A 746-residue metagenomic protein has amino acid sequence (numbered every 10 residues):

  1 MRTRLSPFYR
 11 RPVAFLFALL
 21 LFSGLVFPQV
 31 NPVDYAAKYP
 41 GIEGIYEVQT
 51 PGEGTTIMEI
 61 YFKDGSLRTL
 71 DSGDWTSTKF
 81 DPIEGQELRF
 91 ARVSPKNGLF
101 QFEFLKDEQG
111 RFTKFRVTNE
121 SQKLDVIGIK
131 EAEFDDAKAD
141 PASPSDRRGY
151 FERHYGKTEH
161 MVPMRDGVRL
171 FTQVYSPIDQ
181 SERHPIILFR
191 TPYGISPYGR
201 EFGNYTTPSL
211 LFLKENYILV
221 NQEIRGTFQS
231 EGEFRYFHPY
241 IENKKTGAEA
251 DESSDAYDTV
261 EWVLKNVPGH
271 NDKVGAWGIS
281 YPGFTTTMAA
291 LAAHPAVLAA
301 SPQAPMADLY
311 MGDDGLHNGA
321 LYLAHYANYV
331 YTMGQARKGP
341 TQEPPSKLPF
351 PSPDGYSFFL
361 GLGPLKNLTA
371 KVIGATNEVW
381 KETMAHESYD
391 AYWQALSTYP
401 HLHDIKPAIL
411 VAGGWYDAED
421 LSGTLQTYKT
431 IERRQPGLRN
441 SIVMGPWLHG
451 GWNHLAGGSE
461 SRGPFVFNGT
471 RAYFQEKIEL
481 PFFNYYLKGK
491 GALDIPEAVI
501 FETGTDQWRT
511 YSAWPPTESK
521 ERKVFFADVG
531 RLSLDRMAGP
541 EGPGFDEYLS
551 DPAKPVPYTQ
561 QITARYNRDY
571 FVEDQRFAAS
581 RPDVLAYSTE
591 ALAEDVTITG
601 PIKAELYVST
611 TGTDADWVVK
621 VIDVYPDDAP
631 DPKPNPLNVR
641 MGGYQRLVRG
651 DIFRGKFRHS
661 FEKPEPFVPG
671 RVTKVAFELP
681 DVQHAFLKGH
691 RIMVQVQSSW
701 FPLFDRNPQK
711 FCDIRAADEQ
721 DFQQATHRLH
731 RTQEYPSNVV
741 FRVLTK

Functional and structural regions predicted by a protein language model:
F27-S145: Peripheral terminal and inter-domain segments
S143-Q180, S588-E594, F667: N-terminal cap/lid segment of alpha/beta-hydrolase-fold proteins
P144, P349-K366, W452, G457-K746: C-terminal, loop-rich substrate-recognition/catalytic regions characterized by aromatic stacking residues
I178-N266, G315, L455-F467, R581 (+6 more regions): Cap/lid segment of the alpha/beta-hydrolase catalytic domain
K214, Y236-P239, T246-E249, S253 (+1 more regions): Accessory cap/linker subdomain of secreted extracellular hydrolases
P268-S280: Alpha/beta-hydrolase fold nucleophile elbow
I405, V411-G413: Short beta-strand/loop motif that positions the catalytic acidic residue of the alpha/beta-hydrolase fold
A418-L425: Conserved alpha/beta-hydrolase "acid-adjacent" motif
